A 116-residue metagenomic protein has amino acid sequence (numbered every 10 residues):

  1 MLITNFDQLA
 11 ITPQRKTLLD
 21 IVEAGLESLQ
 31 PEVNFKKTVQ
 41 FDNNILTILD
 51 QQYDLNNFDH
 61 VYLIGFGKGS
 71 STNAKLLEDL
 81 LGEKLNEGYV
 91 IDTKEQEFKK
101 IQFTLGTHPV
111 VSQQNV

Functional and structural regions predicted by a protein language model:
M1-V116: N-terminal loops that bind phosphate or other acidic moieties and the adjacent beta-alpha structural core
